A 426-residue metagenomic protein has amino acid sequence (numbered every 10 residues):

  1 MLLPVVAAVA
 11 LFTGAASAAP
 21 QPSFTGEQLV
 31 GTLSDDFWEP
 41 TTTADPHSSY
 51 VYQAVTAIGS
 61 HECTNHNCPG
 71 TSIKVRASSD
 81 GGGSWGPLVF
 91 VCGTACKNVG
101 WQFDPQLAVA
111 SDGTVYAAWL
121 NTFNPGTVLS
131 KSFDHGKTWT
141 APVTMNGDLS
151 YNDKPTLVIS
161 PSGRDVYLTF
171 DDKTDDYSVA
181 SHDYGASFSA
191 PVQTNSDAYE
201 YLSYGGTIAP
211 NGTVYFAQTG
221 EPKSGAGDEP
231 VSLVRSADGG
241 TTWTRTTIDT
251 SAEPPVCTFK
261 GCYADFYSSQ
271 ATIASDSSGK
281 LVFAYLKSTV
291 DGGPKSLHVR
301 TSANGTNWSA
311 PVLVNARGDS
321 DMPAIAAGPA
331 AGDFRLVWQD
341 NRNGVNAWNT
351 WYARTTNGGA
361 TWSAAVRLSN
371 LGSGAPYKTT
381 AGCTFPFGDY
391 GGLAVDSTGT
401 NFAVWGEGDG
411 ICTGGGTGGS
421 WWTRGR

Functional and structural regions predicted by a protein language model:
M1-A18: Secretory targeting and sorting signals
A18-R426: Extracellular, repeat-based ectodomains that mediate carbohydrate processing or recognition
